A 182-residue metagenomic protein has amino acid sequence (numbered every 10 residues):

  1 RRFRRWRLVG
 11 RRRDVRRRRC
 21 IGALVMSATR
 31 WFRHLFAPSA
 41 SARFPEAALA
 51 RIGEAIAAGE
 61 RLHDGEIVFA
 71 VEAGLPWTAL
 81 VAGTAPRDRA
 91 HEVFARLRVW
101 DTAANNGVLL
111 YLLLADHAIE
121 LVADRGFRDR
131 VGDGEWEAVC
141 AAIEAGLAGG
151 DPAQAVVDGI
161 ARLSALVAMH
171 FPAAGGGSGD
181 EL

Functional and structural regions predicted by a protein language model:
V9, D14-V15, A23-V25: Acidic, Ala/Val/Gly-enriched low-complexity intrinsically disordered segments
M26-L182: Divalent-cation
